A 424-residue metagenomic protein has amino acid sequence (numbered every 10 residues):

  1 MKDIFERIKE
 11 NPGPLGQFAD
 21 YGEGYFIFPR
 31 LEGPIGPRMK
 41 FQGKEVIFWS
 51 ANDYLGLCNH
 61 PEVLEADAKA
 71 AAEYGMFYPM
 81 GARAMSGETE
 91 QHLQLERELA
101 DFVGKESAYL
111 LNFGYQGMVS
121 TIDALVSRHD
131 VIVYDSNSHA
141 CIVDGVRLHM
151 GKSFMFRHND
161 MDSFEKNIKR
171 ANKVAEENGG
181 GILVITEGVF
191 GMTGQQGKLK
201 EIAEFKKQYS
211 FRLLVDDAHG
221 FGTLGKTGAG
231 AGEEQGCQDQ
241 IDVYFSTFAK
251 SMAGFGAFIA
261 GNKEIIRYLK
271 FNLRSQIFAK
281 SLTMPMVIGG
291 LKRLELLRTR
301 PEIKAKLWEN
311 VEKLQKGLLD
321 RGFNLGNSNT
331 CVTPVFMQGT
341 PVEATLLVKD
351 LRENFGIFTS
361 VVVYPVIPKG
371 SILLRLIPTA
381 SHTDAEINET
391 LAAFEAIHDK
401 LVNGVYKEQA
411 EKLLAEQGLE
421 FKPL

Functional and structural regions predicted by a protein language model:
K9-F77, F211: N-terminal "arm"/small-domain region of PLP-dependent enzymes with the aminotransferase-like
I27, K304-E312, D320-F355, Y364 (+4 more regions): Conserved PLP-binding catalytic core of the aspartate aminotransferase-like
P61, K69, E73, R97 (+3 more regions): PLP-dependent enzyme catalytic core of the Aspartate aminotransferase-like
E65, A72-F113: Conserved N-terminal alpha-helix of the aminotransferase class I/II PLP-enzyme fold
T121-A140: Conserved PLP-anchoring active-site segment centered on the Schiff-base-forming lysine
F154, H158-V215: Active-site phosphate-binding strand-loop segment of PLP-dependent enzymes
E233-Y268: Active-site PLP attachment segment
S281-R300, K306, N310-E312, L319-N324: Structural motif of enzymes handling amino- and sulfur-group chemistry
